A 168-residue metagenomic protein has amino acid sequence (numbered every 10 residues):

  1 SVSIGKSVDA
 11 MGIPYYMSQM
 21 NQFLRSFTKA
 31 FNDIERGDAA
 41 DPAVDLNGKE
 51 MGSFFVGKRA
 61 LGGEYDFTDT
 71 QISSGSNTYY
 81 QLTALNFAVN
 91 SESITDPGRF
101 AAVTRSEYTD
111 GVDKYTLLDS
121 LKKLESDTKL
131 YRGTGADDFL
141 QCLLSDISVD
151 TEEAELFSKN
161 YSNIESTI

Functional and structural regions predicted by a protein language model:
S1-I168: Structural signature of extracellular appendage/secretion-system components
